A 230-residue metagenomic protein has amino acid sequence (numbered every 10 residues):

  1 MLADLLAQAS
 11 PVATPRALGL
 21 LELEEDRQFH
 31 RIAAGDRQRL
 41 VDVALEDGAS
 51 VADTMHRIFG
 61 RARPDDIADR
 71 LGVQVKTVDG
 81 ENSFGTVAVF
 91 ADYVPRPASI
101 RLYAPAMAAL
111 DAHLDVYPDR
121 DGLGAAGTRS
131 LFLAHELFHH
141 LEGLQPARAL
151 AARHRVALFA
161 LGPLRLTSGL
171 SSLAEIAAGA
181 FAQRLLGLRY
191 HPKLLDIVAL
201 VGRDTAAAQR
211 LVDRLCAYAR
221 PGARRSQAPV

Functional and structural regions predicted by a protein language model:
M1-D119: A metal-dependent hydrolase signature that marks the N-terminal structural subdomain at the beginning of catalytic folds
A9-V12, L110, A151-V230: Metalloprotease/metallohydrolase-associated module, dominated by Zn2+-dependent proteases
G60, G72, P146-A147, G187: Residue-level recognition of short, structured coil/turn motifs that connect secondary structure elements
A112-V116, G143-R155: Short acidic alpha-helical/loop segments enriched in Asp/Glu that coordinate divalent cations
V116-L123, T167: Short, flexible/disordered intra-domain loops and linkers
A126-S130: Alpha-helical scaffolds flanking conserved acidic
L131-R148: Active-site recognition of the HExxH zinc-binding catalytic motif
